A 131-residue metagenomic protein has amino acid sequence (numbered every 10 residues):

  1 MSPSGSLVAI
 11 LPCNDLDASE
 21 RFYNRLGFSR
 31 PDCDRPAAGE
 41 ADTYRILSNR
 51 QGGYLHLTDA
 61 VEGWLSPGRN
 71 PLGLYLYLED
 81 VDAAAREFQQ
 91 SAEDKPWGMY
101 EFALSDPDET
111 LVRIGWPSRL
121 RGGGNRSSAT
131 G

Functional and structural regions predicted by a protein language model:
M1, R45-L47, G63-P67, D94: Short secondary-structure boundary/capping segments
M1-R21, L26, L72-L74, G115-G131: N-terminal beta-strand motif that seeds the catalytic metal site of vicinal oxygen chelate
P3, I10-L55: Core segments of cupin and vicinal oxygen chelate
N14-D17, L72-L111: Vicinal oxygen chelate
D32-D34, T58-G63, S91, K95 (+1 more regions): Acetyl-CoA-dependent GNAT
I46-G52, L104-P107, P117: Active-site beta-strand termini and strand-to-loop segments that position acidic
R50-L55, V61-E62, D80-A83: Short, charged/polar surface micro-motifs in flexible loops or helix N-caps
L55-T58, A103, V112-R113: Conserved beta-strand in the GNAT
